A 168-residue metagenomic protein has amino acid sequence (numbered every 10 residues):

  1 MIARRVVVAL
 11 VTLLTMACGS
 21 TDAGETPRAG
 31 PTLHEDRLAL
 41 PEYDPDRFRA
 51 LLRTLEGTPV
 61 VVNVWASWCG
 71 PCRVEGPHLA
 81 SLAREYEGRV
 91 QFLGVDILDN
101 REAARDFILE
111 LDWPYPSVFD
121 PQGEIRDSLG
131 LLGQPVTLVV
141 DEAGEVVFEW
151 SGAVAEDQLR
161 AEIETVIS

Functional and structural regions predicted by a protein language model:
M1-D46, R160-A161, T165-S168: N-terminal targeting signals for export/organelle localization
A39-V60: A short beta-strand-turn-helix
R53-G57, V74, S81-Q91, L109-D112 (+3 more regions): Sec-exported extracytoplasmic/periplasmic mature domains
T58-V60, W65-W68: Short pre-active-site segment immediately N-terminal to redox-active cysteine/selenocysteine motifs in thiol-based
V61-V62, F92, T137: Hydrophobic beta-strand anchors of alpha/beta hydrolase catalytic cores
S67-V74, V136: C-type cytochrome heme c attachment motif
R73-L111, P121-S128: Structural microenvironment flanking redox-active thiols in thiol-disulfide oxidoreductases
D106-P114, P121-S168: Thiol/disulfide oxidoreductase modules built on the thioredoxin-like
